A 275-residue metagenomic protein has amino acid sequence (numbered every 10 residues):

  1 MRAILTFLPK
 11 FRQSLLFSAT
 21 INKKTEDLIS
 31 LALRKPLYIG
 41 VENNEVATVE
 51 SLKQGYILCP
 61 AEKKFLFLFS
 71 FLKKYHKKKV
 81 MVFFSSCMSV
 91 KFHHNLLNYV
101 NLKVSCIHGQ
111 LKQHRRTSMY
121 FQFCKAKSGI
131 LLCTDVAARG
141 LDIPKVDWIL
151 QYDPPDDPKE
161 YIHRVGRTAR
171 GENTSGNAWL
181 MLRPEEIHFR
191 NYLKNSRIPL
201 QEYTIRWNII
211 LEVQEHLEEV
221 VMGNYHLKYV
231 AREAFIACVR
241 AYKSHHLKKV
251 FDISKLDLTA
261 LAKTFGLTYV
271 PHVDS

Functional and structural regions predicted by a protein language model:
M1-D274: Conserved helicase RecA-like core
